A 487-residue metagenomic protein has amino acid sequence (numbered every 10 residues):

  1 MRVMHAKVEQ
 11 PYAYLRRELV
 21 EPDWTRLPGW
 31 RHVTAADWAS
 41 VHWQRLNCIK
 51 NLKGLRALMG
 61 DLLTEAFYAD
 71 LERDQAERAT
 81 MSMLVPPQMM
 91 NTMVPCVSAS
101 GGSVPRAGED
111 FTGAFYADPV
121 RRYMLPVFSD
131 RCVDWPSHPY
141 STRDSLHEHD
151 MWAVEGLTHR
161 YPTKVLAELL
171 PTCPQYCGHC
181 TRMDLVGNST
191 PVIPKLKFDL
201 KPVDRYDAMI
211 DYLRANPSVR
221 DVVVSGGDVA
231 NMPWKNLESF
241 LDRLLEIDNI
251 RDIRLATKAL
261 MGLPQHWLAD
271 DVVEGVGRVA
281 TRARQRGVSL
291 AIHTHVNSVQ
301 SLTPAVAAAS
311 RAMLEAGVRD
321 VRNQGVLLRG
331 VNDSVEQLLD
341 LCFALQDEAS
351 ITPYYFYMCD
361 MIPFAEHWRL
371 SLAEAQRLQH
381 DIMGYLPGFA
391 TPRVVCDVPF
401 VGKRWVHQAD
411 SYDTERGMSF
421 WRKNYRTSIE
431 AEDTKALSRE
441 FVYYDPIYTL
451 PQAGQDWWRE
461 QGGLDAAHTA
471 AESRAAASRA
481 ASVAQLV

Functional and structural regions predicted by a protein language model:
M1-D37, R311-A316, C396-P399, Q408 (+5 more regions): Long, compositionally biased intrinsically disordered regions
M1-H159: Flexible, acidic/Gly-rich N-terminal and inter-domain linker regions that tether and position cofactor-handling modules
R73-E77, M81, L157, Y161 (+4 more regions): Conserved aromatic-histidine-acidic binding/catalytic patches
R143-G156, P174-G187, D207, Y212-P217: A short mid-domain helix/strand-loop element embedded in enzyme catalytic domains that forms or borders the active-site
H159-L200, L255: Canonical Radical SAM [4Fe-4S] cluster-binding loop centered on the CxxxCxxC motif and its immediate flanking residues
L166-E168, V223-G226: Short glycine-rich or small-residue beta-strand-to-loop segments that form or flank ligand, phosphate, metal/Fe-S
V203-P217, D221, G227-L386: Conserved AdoMet/S-adenosylmethionine-binding subsite of the radical SAM
A375-V487: C-terminal accessory extensions appended to soluble enzyme cores
